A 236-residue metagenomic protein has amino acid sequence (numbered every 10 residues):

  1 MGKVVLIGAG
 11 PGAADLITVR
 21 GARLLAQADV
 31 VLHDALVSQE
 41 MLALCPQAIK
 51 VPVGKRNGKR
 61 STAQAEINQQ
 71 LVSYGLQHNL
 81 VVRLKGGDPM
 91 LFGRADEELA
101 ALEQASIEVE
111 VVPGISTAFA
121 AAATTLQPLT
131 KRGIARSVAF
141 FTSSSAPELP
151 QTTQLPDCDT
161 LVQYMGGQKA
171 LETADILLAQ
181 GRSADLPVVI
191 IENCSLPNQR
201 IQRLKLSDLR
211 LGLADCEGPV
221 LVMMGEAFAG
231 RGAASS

Functional and structural regions predicted by a protein language model:
M1-V112, D208, A214-D215, V220: Class I S-adenosyl-L-methionine
G2-L6, L76-V81, S137, S145-S236: A contiguous loop/helix-start segment that scaffolds small-molecule binding in enzyme catalytic cores
P11, L36-S38, G54-S61, I115-T117 (+3 more regions): Short, acidic/turn-prone active-site loops that include or flank metal/cofactor- and phosphate-binding residues
L16-T18, L42-A43, T62, G93-A95 (+5 more regions): Short glycine-/acidic-enriched loop or helix-start segments at secondary-structure transitions that form or flank
R20-L24, P46-I49, E98-A101, L126-P128 (+3 more regions): Short, solvent-exposed amphipathic alpha-helical segments in soluble enzyme and RNA/protein-processing domains
I49-K55, S106-E110, L129-R136, G181-I190: Short hydrophobic/aromatic-enriched beta-strand-loop microsegments
I67, T117, K169: Catalytic-loop motifs flanking and including active-site residues across diverse enzymes
D88-C158, R200-R203: Class I SAM-dependent methyltransferase SAM-binding "motif I" and its flanking Rossmann-like core
